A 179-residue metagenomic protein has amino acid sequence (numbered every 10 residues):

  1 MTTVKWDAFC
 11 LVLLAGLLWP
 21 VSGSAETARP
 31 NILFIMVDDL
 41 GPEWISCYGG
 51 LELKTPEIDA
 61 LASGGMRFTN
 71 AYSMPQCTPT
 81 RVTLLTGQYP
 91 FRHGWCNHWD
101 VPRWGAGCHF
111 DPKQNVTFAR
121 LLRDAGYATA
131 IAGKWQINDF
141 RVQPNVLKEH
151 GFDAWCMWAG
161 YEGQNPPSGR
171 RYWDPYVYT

Functional and structural regions predicted by a protein language model:
M1-W6: N-terminal secretory signal peptides that target proteins for export/translocation
A8-P20: Bacterial N-terminal signal peptides
V21-T179: Formylglycine-dependent sulfatase
